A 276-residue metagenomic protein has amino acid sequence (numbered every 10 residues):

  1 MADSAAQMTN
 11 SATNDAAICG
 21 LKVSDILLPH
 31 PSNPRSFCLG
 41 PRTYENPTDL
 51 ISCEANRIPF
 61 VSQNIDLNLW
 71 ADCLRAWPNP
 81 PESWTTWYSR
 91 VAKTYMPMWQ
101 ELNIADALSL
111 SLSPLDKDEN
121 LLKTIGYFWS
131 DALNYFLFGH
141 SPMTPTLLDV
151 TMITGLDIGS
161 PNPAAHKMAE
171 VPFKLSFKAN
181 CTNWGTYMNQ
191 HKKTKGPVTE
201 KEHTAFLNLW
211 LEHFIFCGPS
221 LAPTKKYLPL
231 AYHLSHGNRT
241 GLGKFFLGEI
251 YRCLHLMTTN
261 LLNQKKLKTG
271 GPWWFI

Functional and structural regions predicted by a protein language model:
M1-Y232, H236, T240-Y251: N-terminal leader regions that mediate targeting or early regulatory function
L110, L262-T269: HEAT/armadillo-like alpha-solenoid scaffolds in large eukaryotic assembly and transport factors
H236, G270-G271: Long, hydrophobic alpha/beta structural blocks
P272-I276: Long, compositionally biased interface segments
